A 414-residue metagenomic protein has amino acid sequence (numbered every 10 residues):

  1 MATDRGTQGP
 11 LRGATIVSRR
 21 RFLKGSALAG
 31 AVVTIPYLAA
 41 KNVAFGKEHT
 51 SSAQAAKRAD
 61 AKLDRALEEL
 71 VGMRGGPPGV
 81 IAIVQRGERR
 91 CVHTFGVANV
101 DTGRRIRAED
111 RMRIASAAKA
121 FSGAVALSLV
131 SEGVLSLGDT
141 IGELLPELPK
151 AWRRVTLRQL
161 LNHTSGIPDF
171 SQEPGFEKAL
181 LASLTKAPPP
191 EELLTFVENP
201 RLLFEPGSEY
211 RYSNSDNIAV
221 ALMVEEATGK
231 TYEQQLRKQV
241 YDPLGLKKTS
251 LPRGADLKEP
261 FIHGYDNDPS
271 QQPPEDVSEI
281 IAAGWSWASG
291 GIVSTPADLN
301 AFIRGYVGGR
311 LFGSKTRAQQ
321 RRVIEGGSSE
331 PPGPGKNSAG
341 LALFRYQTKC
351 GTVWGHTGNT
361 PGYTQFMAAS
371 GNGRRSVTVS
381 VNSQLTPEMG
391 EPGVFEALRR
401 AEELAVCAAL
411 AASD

Functional and structural regions predicted by a protein language model:
M1-V17, A29-V32: N-terminal secretory signal peptides
A2-T3, T34, A40-H93, T228 (+1 more regions): Catalytic loop of the DD-peptidase/beta-lactamase superfamily, centered on the K-T-G motif and neighboring
R19-L28, I35: N-terminal export leaders
A59, L63, I114, A118 (+4 more regions): Hydrophobic (often cysteine-bearing) scaffold residues that line and stabilize catalytic clefts of nucleotide/cofactor
A59, L63, L70-V71, G75-I81 (+10 more regions): Extracytoplasmic/periplasmic mature domains of Sec-exported, cell-envelope-associated bacterial proteins
L67, E88, K119-S122, A126 (+7 more regions): Residue-level preference for non-acidic, small/hydrophobic
R74-P78, D101-Q159, F204-S213, W287: Short active-site loop at a secondary-structure junction that contains or immediately precedes the catalytic residue(s)
P78, R89-V92, W152-V353, T357: Short, surface-exposed loop or secondary-structure junction motifs that flank catalytic or metal-binding residues
